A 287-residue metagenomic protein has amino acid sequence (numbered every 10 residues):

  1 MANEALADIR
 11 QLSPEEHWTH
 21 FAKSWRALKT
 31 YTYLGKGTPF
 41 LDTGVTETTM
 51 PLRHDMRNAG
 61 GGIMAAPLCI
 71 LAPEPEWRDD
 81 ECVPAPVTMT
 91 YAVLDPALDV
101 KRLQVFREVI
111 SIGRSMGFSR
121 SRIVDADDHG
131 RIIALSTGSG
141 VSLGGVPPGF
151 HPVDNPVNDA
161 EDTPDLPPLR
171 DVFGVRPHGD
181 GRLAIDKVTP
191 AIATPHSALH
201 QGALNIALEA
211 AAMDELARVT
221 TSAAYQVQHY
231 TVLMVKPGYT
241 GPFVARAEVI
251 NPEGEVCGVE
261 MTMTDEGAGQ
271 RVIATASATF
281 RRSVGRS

Functional and structural regions predicted by a protein language model:
M1-S287: Terminal targeting signals and extreme-terminal segments of soluble enzymes
